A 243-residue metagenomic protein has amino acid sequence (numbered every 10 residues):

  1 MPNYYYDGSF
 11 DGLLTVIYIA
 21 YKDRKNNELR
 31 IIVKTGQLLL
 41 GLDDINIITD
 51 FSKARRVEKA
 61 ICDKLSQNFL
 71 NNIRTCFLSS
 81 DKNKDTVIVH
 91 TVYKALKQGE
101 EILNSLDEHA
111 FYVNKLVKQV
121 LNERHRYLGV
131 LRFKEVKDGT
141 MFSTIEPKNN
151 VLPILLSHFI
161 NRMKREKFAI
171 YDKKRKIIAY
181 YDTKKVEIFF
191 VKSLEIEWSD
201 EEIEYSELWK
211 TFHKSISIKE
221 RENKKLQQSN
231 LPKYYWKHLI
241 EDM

Functional and structural regions predicted by a protein language model:
M1-S52: N-terminal ordered "arm"
G12-D23, H90-K94, S157-N161, S206-K214: Short, hydrophobic/amphipathic alpha-helical patches that form generic packing surfaces within helical domains
N27, Q67-L70, R126, R165-A169 (+2 more regions): Intrinsically disordered or highly flexible coil/loop and linker segments, enriched in small and charged/polar residues
I31-Y127: Charged, alpha-helical interface segments at or near domain boundaries
N71-C76, K173-K174, E222-Q228: Short coil/turn segments at secondary-structure boundaries
E101-F190: Internal, well-folded beta-alpha domain core
K167, A179, E197-M243: Long, compositionally biased intrinsically disordered terminal regions
E187-V191, E197-D200: A conserved mid-domain beta-alpha-beta active-site/ligand-binding segment of alpha/beta enzyme cores
